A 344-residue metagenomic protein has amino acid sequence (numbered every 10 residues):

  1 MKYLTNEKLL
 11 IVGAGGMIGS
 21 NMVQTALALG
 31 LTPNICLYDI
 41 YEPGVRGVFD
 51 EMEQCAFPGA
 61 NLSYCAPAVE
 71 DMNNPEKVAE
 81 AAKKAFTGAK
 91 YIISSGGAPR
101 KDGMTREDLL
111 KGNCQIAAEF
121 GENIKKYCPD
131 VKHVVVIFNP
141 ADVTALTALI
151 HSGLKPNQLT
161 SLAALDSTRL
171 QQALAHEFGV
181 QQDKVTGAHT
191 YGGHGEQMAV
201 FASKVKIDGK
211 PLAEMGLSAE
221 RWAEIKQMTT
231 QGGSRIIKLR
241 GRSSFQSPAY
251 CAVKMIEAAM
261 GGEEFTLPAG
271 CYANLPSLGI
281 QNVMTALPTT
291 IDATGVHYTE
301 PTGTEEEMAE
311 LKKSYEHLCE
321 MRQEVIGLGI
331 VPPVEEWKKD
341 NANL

Functional and structural regions predicted by a protein language model:
T5-K8, V131: Phosphate-coordination loops involved in phosphoryl transfer and adenosine-cofactor binding
N6, N34-A89, Q323-I326, I330: Conserved N-terminal Rossmann-fold NAD(P) cofactor-binding segment
G15: Conserved glycine-rich cofactor-binding loop
G19-S20: N-terminal Rossmann-fold NAD(P) dinucleotide-binding loop
A28-N34, G153-P156: Conserved S-adenosyl-L-methionine
F57-H133: Rossmann-like NAD(P)-binding element
T105-A173: Rossmann-like NAD(P)(H) cofactor-binding subdomain of soluble oxidoreductases
S152-Q158, S167-L344: C-terminal substrate-binding/catalytic lobe of Rossmann-fold NAD(P)-dependent dehydrogenases
